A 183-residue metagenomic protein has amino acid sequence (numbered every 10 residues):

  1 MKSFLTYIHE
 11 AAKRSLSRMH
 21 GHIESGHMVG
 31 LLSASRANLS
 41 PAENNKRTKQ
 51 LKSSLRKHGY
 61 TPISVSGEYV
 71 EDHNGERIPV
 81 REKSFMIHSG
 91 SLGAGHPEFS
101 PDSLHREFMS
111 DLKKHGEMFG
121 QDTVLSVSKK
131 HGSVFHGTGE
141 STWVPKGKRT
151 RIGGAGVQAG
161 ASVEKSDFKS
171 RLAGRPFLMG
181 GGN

Functional and structural regions predicted by a protein language model:
S3-I63, R171, P176-N183: N-terminal, charge-rich interaction modules
S33-L39, G90-L92, V127-H131: Short, flexible beta-strand-to-coil junctions
S40-N44, G95-L112: Short, conserved charged micro-motifs
K57-D102: Short, intrinsically disordered low-complexity segments
Y69-H73, V127-G139: Short proline/glycine- and acidic-rich turn/helix-capping motifs at secondary-structure junctions
E76-S84, F135-A159: Short, low-order "capping/linker" segments at domain edges
R106-H131: Short, compact, well-ordered microdomains
K146-N183: A recognition module on extended beta-rich or small alphabeta surfaces enriched in W/G with H and D/E
